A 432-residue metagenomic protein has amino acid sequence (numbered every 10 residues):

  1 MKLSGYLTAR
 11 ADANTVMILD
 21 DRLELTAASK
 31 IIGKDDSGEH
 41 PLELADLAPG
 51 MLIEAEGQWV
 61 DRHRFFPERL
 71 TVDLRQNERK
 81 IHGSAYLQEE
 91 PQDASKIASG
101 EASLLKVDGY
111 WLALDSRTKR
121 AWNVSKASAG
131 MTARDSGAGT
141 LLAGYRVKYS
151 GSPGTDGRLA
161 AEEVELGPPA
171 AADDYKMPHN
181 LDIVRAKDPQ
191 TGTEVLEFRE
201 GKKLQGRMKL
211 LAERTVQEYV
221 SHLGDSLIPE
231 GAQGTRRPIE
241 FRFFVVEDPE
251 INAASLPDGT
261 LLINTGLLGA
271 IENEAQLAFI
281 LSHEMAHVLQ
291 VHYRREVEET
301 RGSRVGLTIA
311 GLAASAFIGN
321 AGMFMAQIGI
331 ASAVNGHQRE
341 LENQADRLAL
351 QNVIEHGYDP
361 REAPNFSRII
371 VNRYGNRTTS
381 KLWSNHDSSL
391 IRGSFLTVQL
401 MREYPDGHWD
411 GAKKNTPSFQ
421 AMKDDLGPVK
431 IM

Functional and structural regions predicted by a protein language model:
M1-E24, I32-R117, W122-R185: Short, flexible, surface-exposed loop segments at domain boundaries
R69-T71, L141-A143, K148, S152-Q217 (+5 more regions): C-terminal capping/extension segments of zinc metalloprotease domains
S255-D258: A short, glycine/Asx- and small/polar-enriched loop/turn that sits immediately N-terminal to a beta-strand
L261-L262, F279-V288, A321-Q338: Catalytic-site beta-strand/loop segments enriched in glycine and acidic/polar residues
I263, F279-H287, V291-R295, L307 (+2 more regions): Active-site recognition of the HExxH zinc-binding catalytic motif
L267, E272-Q276, M285-G302, Y358: Catalytic Zn2+-binding segment of zinc metalloproteases
R301-A333: Membrane-active amphipathic alpha-helices enriched in small hydrophobic residues
